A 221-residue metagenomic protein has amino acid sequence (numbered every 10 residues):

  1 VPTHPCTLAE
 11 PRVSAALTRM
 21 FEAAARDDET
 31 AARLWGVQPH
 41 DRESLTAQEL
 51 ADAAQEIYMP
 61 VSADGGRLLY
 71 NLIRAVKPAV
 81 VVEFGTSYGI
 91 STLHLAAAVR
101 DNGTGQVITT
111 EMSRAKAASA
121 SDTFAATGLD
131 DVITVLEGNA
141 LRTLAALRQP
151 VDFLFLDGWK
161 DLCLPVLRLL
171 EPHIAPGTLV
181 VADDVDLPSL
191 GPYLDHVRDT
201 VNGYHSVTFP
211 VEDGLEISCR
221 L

Functional and structural regions predicted by a protein language model:
V1-F155, K160-V181, D186-L221: A short alpha-helical cap/connector motif
